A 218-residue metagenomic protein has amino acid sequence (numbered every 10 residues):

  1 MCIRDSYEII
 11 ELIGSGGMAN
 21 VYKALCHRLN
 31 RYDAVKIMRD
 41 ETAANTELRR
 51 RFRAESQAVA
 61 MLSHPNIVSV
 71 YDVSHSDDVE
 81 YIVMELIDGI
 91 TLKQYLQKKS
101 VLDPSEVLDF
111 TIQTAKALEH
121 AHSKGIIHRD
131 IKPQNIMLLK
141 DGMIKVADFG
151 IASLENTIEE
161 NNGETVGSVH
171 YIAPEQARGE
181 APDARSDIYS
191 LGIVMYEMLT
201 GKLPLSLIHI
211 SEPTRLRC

Functional and structural regions predicted by a protein language model:
M1-I3, I208-C218: Single conserved hydrophobic/aromatic residue that forms the stacking wall/gate of nucleotide- or nucleobase-binding
I10-G16, V21: Protein kinase glycine-rich loop
R39-M61: AlphaC helix of the eukaryotic protein kinase fold
V73: Activation-segment/catalytic-loop signature of the eukaryotic protein kinase fold
D77-T91, Y95: Conserved short submotifs of the Hanks-type protein kinase catalytic core that shape the nucleotide-binding pocket
F110-T111: Activation segment signature within eukaryotic-like protein kinase domains
T114-I126: Protein kinase catalytic-loop region centered on the HRD/HxD motif
